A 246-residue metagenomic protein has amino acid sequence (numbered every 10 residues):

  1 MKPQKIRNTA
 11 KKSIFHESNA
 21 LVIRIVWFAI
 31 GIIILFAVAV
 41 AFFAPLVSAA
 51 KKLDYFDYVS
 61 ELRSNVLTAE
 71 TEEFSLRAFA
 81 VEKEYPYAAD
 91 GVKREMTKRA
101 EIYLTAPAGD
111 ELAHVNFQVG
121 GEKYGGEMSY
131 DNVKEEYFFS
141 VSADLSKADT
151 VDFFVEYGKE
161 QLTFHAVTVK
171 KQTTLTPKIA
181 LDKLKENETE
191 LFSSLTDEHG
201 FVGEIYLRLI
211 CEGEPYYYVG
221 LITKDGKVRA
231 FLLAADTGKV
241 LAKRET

Functional and structural regions predicted by a protein language model:
M1-Y58: Gram-positive cell-envelope targeting signals
S48-P107: Extracellular ectodomain segments of secreted/surface proteins
R99-K123, V167-I210: Short, non-transmembrane alpha-helical segments in secretory-pathway proteins
Y124-S140: Aromatic sugar-binding surface patches on proteins that engage polysaccharides or sugar-phosphate polymers
F139-A143, D197-A235, R244: Exposed beta-strand-loop-beta-strand "reactive/processing" segments of non-cytosolic proteins
S146-E160: Short, aromatic- and glycine-rich surface loops/edge beta-strands on solvent-exposed regions
E160-K171, F231, K243-R244: Edge beta-strands of extracellular beta-sandwich domains
